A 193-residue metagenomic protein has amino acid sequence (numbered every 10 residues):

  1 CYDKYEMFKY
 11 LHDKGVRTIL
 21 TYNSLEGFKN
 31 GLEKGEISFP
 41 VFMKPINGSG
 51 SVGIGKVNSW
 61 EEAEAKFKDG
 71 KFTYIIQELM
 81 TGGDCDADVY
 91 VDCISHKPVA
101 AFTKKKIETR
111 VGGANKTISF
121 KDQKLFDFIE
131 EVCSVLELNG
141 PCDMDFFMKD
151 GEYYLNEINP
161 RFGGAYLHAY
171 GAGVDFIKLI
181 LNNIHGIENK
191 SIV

Functional and structural regions predicted by a protein language model:
Y2-T81, C93-S95, Q123-F126: Active-site nucleotide/adenylate-binding loops and adjacent lid/helix of ATP-dependent enzymes
F8, H12, E64, D88 (+2 more regions): Predominant activation on well-ordered alpha-helical scaffold segments within soluble catalytic domains
S38-P40, D84-D86, P141-D143: Broad gene-expression machinery/nucleic-acid interaction feature
N47-S49, E108-V111, R161-G164: A short, flexible beta-alpha/helix-coil linker loop
V52-I54, D86, L167: Short glycine-/acidic-enriched loop or helix-start segments at secondary-structure transitions that form or flank
K56-E137, F147-M148, E152-Y154: Phosphate-binding site of ATP-dependent enzymes
K121-V193: ATP-dependent carboxylate activation and anion-phosphoryl transfer catalytic cores that bind Mg-ATP to form
